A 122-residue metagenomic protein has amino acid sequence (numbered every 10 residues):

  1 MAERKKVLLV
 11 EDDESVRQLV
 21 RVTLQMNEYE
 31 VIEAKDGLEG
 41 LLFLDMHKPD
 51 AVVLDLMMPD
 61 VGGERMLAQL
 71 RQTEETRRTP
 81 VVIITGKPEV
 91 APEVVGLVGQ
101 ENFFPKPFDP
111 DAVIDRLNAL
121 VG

Functional and structural regions predicted by a protein language model:
E11: Conserved acidic carboxylate
Q18-M26: Charged docking surfaces used in two-component/phosphorelay signaling
E28-K35, F43: Short hydrophobic/Thr-rich beta-strand motif most characteristic of the beta2 strand and flanking loop of CheY-like
H47-V53: Active-site beta3 strand of CheY-like receiver
M58: Receiver (REC) domain active-site loop signature in two-component systems and cognate sites in sensor histidine kinases
F108-N118: C-terminal output helix
